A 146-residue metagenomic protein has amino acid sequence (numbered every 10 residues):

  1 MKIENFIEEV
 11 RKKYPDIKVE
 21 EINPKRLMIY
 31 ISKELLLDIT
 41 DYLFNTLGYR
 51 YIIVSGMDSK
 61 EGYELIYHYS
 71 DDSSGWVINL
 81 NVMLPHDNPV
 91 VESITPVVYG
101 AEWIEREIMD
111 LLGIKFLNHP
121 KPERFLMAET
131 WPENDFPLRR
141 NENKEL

Functional and structural regions predicted by a protein language model:
M1-L146: Terminal low-complexity/charged segments
